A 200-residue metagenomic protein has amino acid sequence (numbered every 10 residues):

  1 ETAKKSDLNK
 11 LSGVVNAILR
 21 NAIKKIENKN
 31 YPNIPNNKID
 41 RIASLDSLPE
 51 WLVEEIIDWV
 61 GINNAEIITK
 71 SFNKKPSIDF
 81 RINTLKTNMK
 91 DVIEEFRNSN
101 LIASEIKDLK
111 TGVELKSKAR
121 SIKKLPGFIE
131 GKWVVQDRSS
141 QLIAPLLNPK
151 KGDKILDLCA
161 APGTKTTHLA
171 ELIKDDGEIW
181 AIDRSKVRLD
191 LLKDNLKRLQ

Functional and structural regions predicted by a protein language model:
E1-Q200: S-adenosylmethionine
